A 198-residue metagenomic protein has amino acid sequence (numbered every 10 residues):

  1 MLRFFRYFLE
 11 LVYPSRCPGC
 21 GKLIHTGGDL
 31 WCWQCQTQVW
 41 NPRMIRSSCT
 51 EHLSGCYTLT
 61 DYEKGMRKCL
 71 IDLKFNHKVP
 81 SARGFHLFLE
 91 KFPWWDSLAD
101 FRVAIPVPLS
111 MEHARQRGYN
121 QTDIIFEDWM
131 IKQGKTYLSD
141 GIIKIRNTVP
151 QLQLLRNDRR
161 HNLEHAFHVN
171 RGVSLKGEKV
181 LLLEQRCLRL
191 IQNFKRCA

Functional and structural regions predicted by a protein language model:
M1-A198: Glycine-rich phosphate/pyrophosphate-handling loop used in enzymes and phosphotransfer proteins
